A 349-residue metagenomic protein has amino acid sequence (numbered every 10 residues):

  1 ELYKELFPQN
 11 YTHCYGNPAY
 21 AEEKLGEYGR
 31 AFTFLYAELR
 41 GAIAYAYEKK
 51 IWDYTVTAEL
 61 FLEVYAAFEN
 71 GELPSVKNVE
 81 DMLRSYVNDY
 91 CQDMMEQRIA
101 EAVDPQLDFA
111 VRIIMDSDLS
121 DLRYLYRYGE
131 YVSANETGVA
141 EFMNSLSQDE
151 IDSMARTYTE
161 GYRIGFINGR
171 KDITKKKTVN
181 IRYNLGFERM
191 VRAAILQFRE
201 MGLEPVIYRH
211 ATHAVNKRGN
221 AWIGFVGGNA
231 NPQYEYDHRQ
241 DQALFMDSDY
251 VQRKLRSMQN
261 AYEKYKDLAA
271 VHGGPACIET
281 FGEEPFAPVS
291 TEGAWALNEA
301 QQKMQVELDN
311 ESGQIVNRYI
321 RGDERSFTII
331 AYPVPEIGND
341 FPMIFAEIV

Functional and structural regions predicted by a protein language model:
E1-V349: Active-site bordering "gate/hinge" segments that shape substrate access to catalytic or cofactor-binding pockets
